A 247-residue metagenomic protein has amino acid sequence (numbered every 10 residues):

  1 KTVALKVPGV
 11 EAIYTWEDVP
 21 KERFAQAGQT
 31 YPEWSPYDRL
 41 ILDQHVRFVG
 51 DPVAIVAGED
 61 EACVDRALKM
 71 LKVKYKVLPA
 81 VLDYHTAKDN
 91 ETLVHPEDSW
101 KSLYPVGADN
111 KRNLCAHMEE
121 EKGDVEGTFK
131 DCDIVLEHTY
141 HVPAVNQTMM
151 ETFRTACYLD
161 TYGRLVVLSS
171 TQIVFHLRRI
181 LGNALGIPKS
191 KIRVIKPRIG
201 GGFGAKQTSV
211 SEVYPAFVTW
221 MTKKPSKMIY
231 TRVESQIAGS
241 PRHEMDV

Functional and structural regions predicted by a protein language model:
K1-G107, M221: Flexible, low-hydrophobicity surface segments
K1-W16, A54-Y75, T155-T222: Alpha-helical support elements that line or immediately flank enzyme active sites and cofactor-binding pockets
L5, I13, E120-G127: Predominantly extracellular/luminal regions of secreted and cell-surface proteins, especially disulfide-bonded
V19-R23, G200, S235-Q236: Short gly/pro/ser/thr-enriched loop/turn and capping motifs at secondary-structure boundaries
E33-V64, F203-V247: Glycine-rich and small/hydrophobic secondary-structure elements
C63-D89, C115-M118, G123, H138 (+3 more regions): Gly/Pro-rich active-site capping loops and adjacent beta-alpha segments that organize cofactor/substrate pockets
D98-S99, M118, G127, I192: Extracytoplasmic/secretory N-terminal segments
G123-L185, H243: Conserved beta-alpha junction segments in alpha/beta enzyme cores
